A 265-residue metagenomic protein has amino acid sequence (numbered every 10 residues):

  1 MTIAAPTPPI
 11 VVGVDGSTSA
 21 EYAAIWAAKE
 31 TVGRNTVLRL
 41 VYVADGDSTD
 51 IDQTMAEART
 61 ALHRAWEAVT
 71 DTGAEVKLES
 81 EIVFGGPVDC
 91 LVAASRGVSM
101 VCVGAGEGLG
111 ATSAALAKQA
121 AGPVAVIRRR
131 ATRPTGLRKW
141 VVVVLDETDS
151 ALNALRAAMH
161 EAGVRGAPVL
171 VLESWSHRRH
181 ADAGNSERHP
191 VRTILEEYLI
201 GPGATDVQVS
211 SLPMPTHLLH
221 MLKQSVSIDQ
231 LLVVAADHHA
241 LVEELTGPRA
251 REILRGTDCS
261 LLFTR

Functional and structural regions predicted by a protein language model:
M1-A5, S19, T70-V101, G203-L241: Structural beta-alpha unit
T2-D52, K139-N185, L199-S211, L261: Small/aliphatic-rich secondary-structure junction motif
P8, A24-A28, L40, A44-V76 (+3 more regions): N-terminal membrane-targeting/anchoring modules of bacterial envelope and secretion proteins
D15, W66, G106, D146 (+1 more regions): Short glycine-/small-residue-rich Rossmann-like dinucleotide-binding loops
W26, E57-A65, A157, E187-E197: Short, solvent-exposed amphipathic alpha-helices that sit in or adjacent to ligand/effector-binding or catalytic
V88, V92-T135, K223-R265: Gly/Ser-rich helix-loop-strand patches that form or flank binding pockets for ribonucleotide-derived cofactors
P168-A235, V242-S260: Structured core of small recognition/catalytic domains
